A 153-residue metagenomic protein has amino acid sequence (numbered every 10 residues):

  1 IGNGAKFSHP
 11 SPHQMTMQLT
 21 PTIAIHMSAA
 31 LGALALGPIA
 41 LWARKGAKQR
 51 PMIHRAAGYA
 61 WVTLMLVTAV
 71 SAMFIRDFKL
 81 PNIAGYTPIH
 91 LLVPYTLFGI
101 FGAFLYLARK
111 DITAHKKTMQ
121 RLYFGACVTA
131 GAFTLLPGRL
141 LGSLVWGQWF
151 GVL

Functional and structural regions predicted by a protein language model:
I1-L153: Alpha-helical membrane insertion/targeting regions
